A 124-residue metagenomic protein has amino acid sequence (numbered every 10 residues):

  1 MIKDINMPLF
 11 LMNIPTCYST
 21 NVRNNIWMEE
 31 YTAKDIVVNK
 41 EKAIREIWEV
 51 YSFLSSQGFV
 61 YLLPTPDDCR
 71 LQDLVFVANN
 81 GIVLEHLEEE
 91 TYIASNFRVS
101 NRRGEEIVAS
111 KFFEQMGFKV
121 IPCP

Functional and structural regions predicted by a protein language model:
M1-P124: The feature marks the mature, well-folded catalytic cores of soluble enzymes
